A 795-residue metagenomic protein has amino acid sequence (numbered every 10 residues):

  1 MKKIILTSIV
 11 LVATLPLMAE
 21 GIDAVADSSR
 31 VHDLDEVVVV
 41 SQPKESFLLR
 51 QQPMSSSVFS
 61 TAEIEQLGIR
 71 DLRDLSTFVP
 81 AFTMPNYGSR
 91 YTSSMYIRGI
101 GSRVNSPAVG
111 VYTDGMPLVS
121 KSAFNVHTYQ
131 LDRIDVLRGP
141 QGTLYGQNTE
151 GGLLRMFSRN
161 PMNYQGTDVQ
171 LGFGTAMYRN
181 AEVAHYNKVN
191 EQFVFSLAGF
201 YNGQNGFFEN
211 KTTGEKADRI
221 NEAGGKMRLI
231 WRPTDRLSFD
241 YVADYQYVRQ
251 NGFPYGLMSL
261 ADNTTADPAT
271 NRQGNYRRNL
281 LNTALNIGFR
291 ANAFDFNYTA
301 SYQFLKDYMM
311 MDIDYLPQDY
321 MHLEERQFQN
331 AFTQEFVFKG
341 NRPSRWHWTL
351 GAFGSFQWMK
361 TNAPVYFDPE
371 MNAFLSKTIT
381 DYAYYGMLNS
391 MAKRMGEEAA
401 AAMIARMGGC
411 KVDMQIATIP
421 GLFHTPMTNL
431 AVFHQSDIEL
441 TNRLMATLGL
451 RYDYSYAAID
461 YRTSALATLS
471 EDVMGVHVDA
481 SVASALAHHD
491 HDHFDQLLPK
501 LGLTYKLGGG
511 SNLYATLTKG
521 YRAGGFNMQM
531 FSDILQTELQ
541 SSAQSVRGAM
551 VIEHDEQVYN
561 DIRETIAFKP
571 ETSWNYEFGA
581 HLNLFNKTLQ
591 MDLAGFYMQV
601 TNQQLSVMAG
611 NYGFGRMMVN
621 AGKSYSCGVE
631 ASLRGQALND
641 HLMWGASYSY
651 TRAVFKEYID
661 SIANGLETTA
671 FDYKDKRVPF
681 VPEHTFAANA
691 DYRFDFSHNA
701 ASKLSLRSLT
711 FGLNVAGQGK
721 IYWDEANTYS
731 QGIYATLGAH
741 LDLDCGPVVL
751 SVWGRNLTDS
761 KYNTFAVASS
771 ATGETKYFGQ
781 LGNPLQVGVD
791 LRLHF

Functional and structural regions predicted by a protein language model:
T7, E325-F353, A515, D675-F795: Conserved C-terminal beta-signal and adjacent last beta-strands/turns of outer-membrane beta-barrel proteins
V31-L67, S93-S94, I134, M162: N-terminal periplasmic "start-of-domain" segments of outer-membrane beta-barrel proteins
L72-L75, S94-G99, Y112, N148-Q170 (+1 more regions): N-terminal periplasmic accessory domains that precede and gate Gram-negative outer-membrane beta-barrel machines
D114-P140: Short acidic/polar hinge/loop motifs at secondary-structure boundaries that mediate gating or recognition
G166-D168, F173-Q204, F208, T212-Q250 (+7 more regions): Transmembrane beta-barrel wall of Gram-negative outer-membrane proteins
E209-E215, F253-A269, D314-M321, Y366-P420 (+5 more regions): Solvent-exposed loop segments that connect transmembrane elements
N286-M311, N512-Y514, Q529, L535-V619 (+3 more regions): Membrane-embedded beta-barrel scaffold of Gram-negative outer-membrane proteins
K339, P343, T349, S355 (+5 more regions): Gram-negative outer-membrane beta-barrel transporters
